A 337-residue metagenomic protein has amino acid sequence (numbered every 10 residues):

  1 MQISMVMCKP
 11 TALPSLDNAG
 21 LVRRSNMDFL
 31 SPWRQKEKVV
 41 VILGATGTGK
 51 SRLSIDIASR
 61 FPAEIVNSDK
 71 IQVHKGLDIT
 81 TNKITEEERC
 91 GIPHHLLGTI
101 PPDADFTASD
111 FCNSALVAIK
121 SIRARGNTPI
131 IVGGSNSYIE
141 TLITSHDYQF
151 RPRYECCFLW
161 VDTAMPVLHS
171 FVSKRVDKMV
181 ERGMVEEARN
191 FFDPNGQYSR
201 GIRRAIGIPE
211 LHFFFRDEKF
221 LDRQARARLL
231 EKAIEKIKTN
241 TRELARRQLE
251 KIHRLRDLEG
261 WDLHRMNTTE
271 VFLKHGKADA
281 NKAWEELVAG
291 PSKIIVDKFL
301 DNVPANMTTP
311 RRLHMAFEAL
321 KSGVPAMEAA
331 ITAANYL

Functional and structural regions predicted by a protein language model:
Q2-R60, C157-L337: Catalytic core of IPPT-family isopentenyl/dimethylallyl transferases that prenylate adenosine-containing substrates
N26-V40, S51-I130, E140-F150: N-terminal phosphate/diphosphate-binding loop that engages ATP/GTP or pyrophosphate donors across diverse enzyme folds
D69, L97, G134, G183 (+1 more regions): Residue-level signal for inorganic ion chemistry
Q72, S137-Y138, K251, V271: Alpha-helix capping/helix-boundary segments
T128-G133, W160: Structural recognition of the conserved hydrophobic beta-strand(s) that form the central parallel beta-sheet of P-loop
S135-Y138, G207: Alpha-helical interaction elements in eukaryotic regulators
Y138-T141, L168: Short, well-ordered, mixed-charge alpha-helical segments that flank or form enzyme active sites
D147-W160: A short helix-turn-beta junction within AAA+ P-loop NTPase domains corresponding to the substrate/partner-engaging
